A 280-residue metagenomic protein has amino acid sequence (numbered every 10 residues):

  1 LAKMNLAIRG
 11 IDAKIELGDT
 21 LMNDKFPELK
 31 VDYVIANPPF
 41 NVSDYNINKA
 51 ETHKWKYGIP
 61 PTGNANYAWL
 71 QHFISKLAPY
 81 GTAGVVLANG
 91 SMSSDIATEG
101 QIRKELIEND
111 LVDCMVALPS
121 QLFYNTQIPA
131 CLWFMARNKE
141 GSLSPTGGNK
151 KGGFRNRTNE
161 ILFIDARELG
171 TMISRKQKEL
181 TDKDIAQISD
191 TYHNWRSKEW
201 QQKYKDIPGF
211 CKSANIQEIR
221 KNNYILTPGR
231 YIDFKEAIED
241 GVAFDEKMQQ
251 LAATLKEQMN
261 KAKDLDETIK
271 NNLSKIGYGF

Functional and structural regions predicted by a protein language model:
L1-L29: S-adenosyl-L-methionine
E28-Y278: A conserved structural/catalytic subdomain of Rossmann-like adenosyl-cofactor enzymes
